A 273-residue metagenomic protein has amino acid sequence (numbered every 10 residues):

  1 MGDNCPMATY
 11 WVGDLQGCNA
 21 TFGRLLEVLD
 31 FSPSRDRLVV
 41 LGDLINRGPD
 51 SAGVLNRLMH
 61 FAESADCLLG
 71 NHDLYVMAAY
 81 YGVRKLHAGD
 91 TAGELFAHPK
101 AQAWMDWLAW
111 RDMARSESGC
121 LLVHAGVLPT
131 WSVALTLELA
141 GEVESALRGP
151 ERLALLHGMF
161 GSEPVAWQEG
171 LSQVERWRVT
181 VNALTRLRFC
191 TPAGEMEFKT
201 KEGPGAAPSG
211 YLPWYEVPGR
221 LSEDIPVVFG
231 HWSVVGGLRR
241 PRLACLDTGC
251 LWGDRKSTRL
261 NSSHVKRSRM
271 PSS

Functional and structural regions predicted by a protein language model:
M1-R57, F61, L74: N-terminal active-site segment of His-dependent metallophosphoesterases
T9, R37, C120-L121, P226: Structural motif
V12-G13, V39-G42, C67-G70, V227-G230 (+1 more regions): Active-site neighborhood of phospho(di)ester-bond hydrolases with catalytic His/Asp-centered motifs
L15, V123-G126, V227-V235, T248: Histidine-centered catalytic micro-motifs
C18-A20, N46-G48, H72-A78, R115 (+3 more regions): Active-site environment of divalent metal-dependent phosphoester hydrolases
A52-L55, M59-E175: Active-site neighborhood of divalent metal-dependent phosphoester bond hydrolases
M159-G236: Alpha/beta-hydrolase fold catalytic core
T258-S262: Conserved small/polar residues in nucleotide/adenosyl-binding loops
